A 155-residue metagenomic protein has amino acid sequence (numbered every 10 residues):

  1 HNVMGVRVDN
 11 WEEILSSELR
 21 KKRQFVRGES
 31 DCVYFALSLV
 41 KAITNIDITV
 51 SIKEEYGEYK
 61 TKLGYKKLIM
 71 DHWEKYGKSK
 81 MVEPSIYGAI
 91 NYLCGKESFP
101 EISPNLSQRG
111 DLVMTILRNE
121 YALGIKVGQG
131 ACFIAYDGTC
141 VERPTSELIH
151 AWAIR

Functional and structural regions predicted by a protein language model:
N2-K78, E83: N-terminal capping segments
V50, C140-E142: Extended hydrophobic/aromatic-rich secondary-structure runs
T61-T139: ...with weaker cross-activation on analogous glycine-rich loops/strands in unrelated enzymes
E142-R155: Glycine- and charge-enriched low-complexity intrinsically disordered segments
